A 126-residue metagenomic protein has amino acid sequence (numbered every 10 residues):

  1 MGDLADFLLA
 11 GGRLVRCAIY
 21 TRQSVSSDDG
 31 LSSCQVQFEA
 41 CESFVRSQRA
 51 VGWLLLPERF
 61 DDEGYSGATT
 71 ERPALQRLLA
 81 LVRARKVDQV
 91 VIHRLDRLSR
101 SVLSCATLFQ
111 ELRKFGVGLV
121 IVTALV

Functional and structural regions predicted by a protein language model:
M1-V126: Short, structured surface patches at the beginning of a domain
